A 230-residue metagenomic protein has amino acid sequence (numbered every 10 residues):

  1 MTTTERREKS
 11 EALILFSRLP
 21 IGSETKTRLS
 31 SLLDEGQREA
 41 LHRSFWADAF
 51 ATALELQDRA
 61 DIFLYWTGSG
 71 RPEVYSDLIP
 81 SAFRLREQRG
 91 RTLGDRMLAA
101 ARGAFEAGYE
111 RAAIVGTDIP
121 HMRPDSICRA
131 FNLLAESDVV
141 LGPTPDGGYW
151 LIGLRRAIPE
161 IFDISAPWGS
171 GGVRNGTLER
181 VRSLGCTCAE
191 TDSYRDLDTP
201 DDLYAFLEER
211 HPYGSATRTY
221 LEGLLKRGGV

Functional and structural regions predicted by a protein language model:
M1-R28: N-terminal nucleotide-binding beta1-loop-alpha1 segment
H42-R59: A short, N-terminal amphipathic alpha-helix
A60-G68: Short beta-strand/loop segment that forms part of the nucleotide-sugar
V74-R111, S170-R174: Short phosphate-binding loop-to-helix
A113-V115: Short aromatic-hydrophobic micro-motifs that form the base-stacking/packing surface for donor nucleotide recognition
P120-G147: Conserved donor-nucleotide/metal-binding helix-loop-beta segment in metal-dependent transferases, i.e., the alpha-helix
P159-L178: Short, glycine-/small-residue-rich phosphate/pyrophosphate-handling segment
N175-V230: Conserved alpha/beta core of the MobA/IspD/sugar-nucleotide pyrophosphorylase nucleotidyltransferase superfamily
